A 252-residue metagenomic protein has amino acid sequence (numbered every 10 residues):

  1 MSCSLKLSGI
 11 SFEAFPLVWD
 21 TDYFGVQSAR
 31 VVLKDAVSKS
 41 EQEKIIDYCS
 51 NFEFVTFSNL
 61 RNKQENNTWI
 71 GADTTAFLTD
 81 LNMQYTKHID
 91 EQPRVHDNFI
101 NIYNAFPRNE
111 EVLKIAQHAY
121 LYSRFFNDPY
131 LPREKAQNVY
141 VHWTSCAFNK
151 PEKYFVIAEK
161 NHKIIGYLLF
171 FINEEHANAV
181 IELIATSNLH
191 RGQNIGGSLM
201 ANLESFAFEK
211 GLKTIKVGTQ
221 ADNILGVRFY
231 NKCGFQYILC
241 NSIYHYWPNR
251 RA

Functional and structural regions predicted by a protein language model:
M1-V26, M83, K87-P107, R251-A252: Conserved N-terminal entry element of GNAT/NAT acetyltransferase domains
T21-A36, M83, A177-N188: Conserved acetyl-CoA binding element of GNAT-fold acetyltransferases
Q27-A29, H96-E134: Short amphipathic alpha-helix that is part of the acyltransferase structural core
V32-P107, S242-H245: Acyl-donor-binding surface of acyltransferase catalytic domains
S38-D47, L183-T186, G192-E209, R228-K232: Conserved acetyl-CoA-binding loop-helix of GNAT-fold acetyltransferases
F57, I181, I215-T219: Conserved hydrophobic beta-strand within the GNAT/NAT acetyltransferase core sheet that lines the active-site cleft
N62-D80, Q193, G197, E209 (+1 more regions): Conserved active-site alpha-helix within GNAT-family acetyltransferase domains
F125-T186: A conserved beta-strand-loop-helix scaffold within acyl/acetyltransferase catalytic domains
